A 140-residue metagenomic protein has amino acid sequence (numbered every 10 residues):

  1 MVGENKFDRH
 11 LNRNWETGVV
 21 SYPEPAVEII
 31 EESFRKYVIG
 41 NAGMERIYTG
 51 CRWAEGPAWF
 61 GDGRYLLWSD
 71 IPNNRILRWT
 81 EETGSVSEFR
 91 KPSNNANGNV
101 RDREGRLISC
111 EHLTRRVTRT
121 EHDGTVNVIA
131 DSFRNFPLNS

Functional and structural regions predicted by a protein language model:
M1-S140: Sequence-structural signature of mature extracellular/luminal beta-sheet repeat domains, prominently beta-propellers
